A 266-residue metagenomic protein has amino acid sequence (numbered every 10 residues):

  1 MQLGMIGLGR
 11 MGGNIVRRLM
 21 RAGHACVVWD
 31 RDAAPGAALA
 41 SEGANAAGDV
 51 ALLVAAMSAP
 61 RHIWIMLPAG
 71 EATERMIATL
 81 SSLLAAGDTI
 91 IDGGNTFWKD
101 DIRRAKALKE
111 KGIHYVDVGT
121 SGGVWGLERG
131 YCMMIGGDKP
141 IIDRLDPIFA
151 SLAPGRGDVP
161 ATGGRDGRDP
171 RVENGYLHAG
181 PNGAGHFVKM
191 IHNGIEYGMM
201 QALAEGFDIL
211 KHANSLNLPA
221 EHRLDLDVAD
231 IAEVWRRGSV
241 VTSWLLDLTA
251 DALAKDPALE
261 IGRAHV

Functional and structural regions predicted by a protein language model:
M1-H62, G87, V124-L127: NAD(P)+-binding Rossmann beta1-loop-alpha1 motif at the extreme N-terminus of oxidoreductases
V28, G48, I65, D92 (+1 more regions): Hydrophobic residues in well-ordered beta-strands that form the structural core
I63-T79, F97-D100: Beta-loop-alpha module in the N-terminal Rossmann-like domain of NAD(P)-dependent dehydrogenases, especially those
L67-A69, N95, T120, A153: Short glycine-/small-residue-rich Rossmann-like dinucleotide-binding loops
A86-T89, G93-D143: Rossmann-fold NAD(P)-binding glycine/threonine-rich loop
G130, M134-G136, R144, S151 (+1 more regions): Helical "substrate-binding/catalytic lid" subdomain of Rossmann-like NAD(P)-dependent dehydrogenases/reductases
